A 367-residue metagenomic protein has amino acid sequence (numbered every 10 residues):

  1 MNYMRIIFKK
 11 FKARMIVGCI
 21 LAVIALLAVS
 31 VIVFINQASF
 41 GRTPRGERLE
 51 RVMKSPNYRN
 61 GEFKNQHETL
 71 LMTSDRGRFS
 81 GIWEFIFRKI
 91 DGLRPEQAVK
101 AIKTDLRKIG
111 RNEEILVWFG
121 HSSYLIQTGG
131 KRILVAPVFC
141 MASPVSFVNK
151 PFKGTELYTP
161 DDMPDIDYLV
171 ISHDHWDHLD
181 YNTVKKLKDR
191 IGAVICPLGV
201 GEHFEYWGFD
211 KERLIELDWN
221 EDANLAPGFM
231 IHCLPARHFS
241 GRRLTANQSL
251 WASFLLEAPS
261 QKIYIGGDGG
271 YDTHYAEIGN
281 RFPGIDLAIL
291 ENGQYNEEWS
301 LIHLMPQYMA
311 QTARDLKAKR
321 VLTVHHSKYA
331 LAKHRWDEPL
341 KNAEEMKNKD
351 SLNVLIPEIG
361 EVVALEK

Functional and structural regions predicted by a protein language model:
N2-S143, V148-K150, T159, Q261-I265 (+1 more regions): Metallo-beta-lactamase
I16, L27-E47, R51-K54, Y58 (+5 more regions): Cap/insert and terminal regions of metallo-dependent hydrolase folds
K54-S55, V148-C196, P283-I289: Active-site metal-binding motif and surrounding structural segment of the metallo-beta-lactamase
E84-P164, N182, E216-P283, I359-K367: Core dinuclear metal-dependent hydrolase active-site scaffold
I126, A136, H173, D180 (+6 more regions): Divalent metal-coordination and catalytic microenvironments
F152, K211-L214, M230-C233, Q307 (+1 more regions): Short, hinge-like loop/turn segments at secondary-structure boundaries
W176, V200-G201, E221: Alpha-helix capping/helix-boundary segments
F204-D218: Helix-loop-beta element that forms the nucleotide-linked donor phosphate-binding surface in glycosyltransferases
